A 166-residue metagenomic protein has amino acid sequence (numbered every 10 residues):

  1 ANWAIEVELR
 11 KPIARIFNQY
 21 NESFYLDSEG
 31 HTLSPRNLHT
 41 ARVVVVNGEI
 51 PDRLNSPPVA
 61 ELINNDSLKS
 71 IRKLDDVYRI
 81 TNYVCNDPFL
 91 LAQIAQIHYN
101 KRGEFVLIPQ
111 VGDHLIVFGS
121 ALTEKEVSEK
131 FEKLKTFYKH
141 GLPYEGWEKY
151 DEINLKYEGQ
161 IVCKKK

Functional and structural regions predicted by a protein language model:
A1-K166: Charged, solvent-exposed interaction patches on well-folded alpha/beta domains that mediate macromolecular contacts
